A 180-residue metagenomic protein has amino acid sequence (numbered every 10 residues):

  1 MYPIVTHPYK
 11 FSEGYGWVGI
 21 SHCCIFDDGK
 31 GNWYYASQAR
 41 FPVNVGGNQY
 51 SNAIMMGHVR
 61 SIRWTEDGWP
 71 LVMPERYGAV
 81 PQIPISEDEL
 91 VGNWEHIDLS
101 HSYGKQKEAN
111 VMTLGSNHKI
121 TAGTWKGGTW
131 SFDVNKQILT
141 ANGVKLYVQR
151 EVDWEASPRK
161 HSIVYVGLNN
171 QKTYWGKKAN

Functional and structural regions predicted by a protein language model:
M1-N180: Carbohydrate-active catalytic/glycan-binding domains of CAZyme proteins, especially the secreted or lumenal ectodomains
